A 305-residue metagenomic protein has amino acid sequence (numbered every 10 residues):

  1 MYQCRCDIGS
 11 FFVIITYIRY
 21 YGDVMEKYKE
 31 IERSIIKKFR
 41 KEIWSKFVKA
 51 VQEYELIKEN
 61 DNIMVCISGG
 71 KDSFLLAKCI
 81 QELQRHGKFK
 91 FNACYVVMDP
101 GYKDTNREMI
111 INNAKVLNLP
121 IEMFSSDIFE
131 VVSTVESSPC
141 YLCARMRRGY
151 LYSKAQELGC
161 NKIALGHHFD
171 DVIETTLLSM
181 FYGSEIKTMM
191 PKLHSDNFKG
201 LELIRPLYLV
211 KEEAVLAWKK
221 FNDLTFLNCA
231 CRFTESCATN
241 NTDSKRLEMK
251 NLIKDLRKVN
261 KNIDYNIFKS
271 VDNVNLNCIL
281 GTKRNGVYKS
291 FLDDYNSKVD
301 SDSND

Functional and structural regions predicted by a protein language model:
C4-C6: Cysteine-centered motifs
S10, D23-L178, Y182-I186, M190 (+2 more regions): ATP-dependent adenylation/nucleotidyltransferase module used to activate substrates
R40, W44, R107, R148 (+5 more regions): A structural signal for well-ordered alpha-helical scaffolds and beta->alpha junctions
M146-L158, K192-F198, N251-S270: Short, basic, helix/turn surface patches
D171-L252: Catalytic subdomain that performs nucleotidyl-dependent activation
L224-D305: The feature marks non-catalytic terminal segments
